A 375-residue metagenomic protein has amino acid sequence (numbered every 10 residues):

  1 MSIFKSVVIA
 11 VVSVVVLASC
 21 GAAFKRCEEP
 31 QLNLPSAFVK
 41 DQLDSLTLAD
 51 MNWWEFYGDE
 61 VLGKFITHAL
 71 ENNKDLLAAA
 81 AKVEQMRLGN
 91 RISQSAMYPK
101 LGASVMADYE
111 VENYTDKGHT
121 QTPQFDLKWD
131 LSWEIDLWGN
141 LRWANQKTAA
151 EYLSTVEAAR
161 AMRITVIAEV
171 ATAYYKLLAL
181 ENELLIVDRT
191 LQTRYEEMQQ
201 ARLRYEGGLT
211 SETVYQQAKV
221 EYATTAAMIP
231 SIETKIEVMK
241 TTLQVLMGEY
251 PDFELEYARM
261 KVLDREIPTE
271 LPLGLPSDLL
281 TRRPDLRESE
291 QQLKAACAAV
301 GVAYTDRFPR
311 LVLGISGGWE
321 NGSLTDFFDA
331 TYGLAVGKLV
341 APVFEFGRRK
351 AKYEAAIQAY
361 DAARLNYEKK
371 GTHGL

Functional and structural regions predicted by a protein language model:
S2-V12, V16-E71, E233-T281: Terminal intrinsically disordered/low-complexity segments used for targeting and assembly
D41-G58, T67, M106-D130, F253-P272 (+2 more regions): Small/polar, glycine/serine/threonine/aspartate-rich low-complexity segments that form flexible
L62-K64, A78, Q85, Q124-D126 (+3 more regions): Transmembrane beta-barrel architecture of outer-membrane proteins
L77-A78, Q94-S95, I135-R163, T213 (+6 more regions): Sec/SRP-type N-terminal targeting helices
A78-S93, M162, A168-R189, E196-M198 (+5 more regions): Amphipathic alpha-helical coiled-coil segments
G102-G118, K128-D130, E134, N140 (+2 more regions): Outer membrane beta-barrel translocator domains of Type V secretion systems
L141, A150, E157-L275: Periplasmic alpha-helical coiled-coil/stalk elements that build and connect Gram-negative outer-membrane
